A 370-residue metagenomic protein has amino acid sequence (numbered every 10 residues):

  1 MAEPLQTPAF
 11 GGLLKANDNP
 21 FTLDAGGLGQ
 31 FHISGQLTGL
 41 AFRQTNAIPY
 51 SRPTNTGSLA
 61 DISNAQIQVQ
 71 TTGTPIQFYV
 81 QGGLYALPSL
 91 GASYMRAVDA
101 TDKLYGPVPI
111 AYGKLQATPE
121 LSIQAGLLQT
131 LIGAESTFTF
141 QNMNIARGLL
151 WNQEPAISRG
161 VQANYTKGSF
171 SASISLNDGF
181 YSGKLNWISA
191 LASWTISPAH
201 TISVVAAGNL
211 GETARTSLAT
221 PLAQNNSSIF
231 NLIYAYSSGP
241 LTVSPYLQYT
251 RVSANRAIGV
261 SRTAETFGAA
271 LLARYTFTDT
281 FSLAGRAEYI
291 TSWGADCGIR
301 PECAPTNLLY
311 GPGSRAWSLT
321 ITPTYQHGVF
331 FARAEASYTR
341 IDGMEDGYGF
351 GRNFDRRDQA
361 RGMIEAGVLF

Functional and structural regions predicted by a protein language model:
A2-L23: Short coil-to-helix leader/linker segments, especially the first N-terminal amphipathic alpha-helix with its helix
P4, A9, H32-P49, V205 (+1 more regions): Short glycine/proline- and aromatic-enriched beta-strand/turn motifs that initiate or cap beta-hairpins
P4-T7, S51-T54, G91, A97-L104 (+2 more regions): Outer-membrane beta-barrel pore domains
G11-K15, Q70, S244: Intrinsically disordered, low-complexity segments used for protein-protein interactions
A16-D18, I62, V108, G268 (+1 more regions): Short, conserved clusters of charged catalytic residues that mark active-site and nucleotide-handling motifs
P20-T45, T54-S189, S193-T201, Y275 (+2 more regions): Outer membrane beta-barrel
R43-N46, P88-L90, I132-T137, E212-A214 (+3 more regions): Short acidic/His/Gly/Ser-rich catalytic and metal-binding motifs that mark active-site loops of diverse hydrolases
W194-R215: Long amphipathic alpha-helical scaffold regions
